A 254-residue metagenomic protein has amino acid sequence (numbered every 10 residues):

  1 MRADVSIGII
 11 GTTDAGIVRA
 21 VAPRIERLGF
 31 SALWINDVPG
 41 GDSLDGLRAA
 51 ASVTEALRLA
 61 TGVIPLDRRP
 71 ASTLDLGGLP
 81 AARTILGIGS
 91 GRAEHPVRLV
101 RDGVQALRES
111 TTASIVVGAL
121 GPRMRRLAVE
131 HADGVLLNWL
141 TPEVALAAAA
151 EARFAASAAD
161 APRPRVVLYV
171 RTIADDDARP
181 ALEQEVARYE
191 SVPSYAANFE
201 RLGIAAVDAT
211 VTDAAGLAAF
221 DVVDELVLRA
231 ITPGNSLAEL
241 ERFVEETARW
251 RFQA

Functional and structural regions predicted by a protein language model:
M1-A254: Active-site-adjacent structural elements that line small-molecule/cofactor binding pockets in enzymes
